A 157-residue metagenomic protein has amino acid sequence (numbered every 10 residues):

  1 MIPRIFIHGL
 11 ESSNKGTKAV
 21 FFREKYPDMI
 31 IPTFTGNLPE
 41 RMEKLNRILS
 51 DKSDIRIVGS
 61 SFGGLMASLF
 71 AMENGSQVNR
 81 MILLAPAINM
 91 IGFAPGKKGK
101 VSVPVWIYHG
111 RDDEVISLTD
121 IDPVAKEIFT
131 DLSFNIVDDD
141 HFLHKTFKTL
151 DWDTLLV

Functional and structural regions predicted by a protein language model:
M1-S53: Active-site catalytic motif of lipid deacylating hydrolases and related acyltransferases
K15, E114-D120, H144: Conserved alpha/beta-hydrolase "acid-adjacent" motif
I57-V58, M81: Conserved alpha/beta-hydrolase fold motif
G59-S68: Gly/Ala-rich beta-loop-alpha elbow adjacent to hydrolase catalytic centers
S76-N89, P104: A conserved short beta-strand
G96, H144-V157: Post-His helix in hydrolase/transferase enzymes
V101, W106-H109, D113: Short beta-strand/loop motif that positions the catalytic acidic residue of the alpha/beta-hydrolase fold
V137-L143: Histidine-bearing beta->alpha loop at or near hydrolase active sites
